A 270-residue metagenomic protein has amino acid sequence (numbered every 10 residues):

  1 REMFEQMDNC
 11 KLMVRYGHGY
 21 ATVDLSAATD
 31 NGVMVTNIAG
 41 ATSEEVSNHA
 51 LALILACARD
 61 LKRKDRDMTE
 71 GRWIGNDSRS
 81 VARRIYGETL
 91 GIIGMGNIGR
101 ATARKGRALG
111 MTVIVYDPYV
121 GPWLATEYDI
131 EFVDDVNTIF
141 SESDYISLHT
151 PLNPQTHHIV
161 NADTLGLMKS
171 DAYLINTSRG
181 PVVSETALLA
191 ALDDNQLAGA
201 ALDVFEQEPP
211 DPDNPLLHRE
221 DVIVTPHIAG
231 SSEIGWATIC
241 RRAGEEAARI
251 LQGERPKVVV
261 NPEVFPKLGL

Functional and structural regions predicted by a protein language model:
R1-M3, P118-P215: Rossmann-like adenosine-cofactor binding region
R1-T36, S141, N161, G166-L167: An N-terminal-biased, well-structured beta-alpha scaffold segment characteristic of Rossmann-like dinucleotide-binding
Y16-G17, V33-E44, D117, V136 (+2 more regions): Short beta->alpha connector loops at strand-helix junctions that form conserved, small/polar/Pro-enriched
T29, T36-H49, N76-V81, E206-L270: C-terminal helix-to-coil terminal segments
N31, A39-T89, R104, P256: Phosphate-binding beta-alpha-beta segment of Rossmann-like dinucleotide-binding domains, i.e., the NAD(P)
M95-G96: Glycine-rich Rossmann-fold phosphate-binding loop(s) that bind the pyrophosphate of adenine dinucleotide cofactors
G99-R100: N-terminal Rossmann-fold NAD(P) dinucleotide-binding loop
